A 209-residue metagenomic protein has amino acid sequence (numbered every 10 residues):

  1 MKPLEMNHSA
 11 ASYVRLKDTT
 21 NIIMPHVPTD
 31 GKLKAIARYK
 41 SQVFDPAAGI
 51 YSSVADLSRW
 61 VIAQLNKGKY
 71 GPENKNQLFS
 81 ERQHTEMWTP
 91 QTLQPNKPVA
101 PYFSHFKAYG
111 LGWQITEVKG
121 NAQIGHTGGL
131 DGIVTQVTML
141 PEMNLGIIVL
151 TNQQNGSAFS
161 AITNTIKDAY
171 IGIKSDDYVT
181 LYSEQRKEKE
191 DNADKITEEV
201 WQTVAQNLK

Functional and structural regions predicted by a protein language model:
M1-P25: Active-site helix/loop module of the DD-peptidase/beta-lactamase fold, centered on the serine-lysine SxxK catalytic
K2, A11, A37-L208: Catalytic loop of the DD-peptidase/beta-lactamase superfamily, centered on the K-T-G motif and neighboring
K32-A35: Low-complexity, glycine/proline/serine-rich flexible segments
